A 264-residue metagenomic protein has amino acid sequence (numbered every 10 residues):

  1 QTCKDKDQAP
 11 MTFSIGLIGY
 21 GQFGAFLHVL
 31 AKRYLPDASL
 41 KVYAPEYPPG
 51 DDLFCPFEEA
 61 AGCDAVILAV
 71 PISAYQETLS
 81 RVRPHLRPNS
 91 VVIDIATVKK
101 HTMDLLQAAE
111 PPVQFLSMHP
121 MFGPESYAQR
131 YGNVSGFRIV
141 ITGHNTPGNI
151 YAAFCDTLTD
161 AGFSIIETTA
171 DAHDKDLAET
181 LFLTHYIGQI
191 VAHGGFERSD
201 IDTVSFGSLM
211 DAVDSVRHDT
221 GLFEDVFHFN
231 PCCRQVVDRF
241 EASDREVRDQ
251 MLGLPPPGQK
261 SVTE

Functional and structural regions predicted by a protein language model:
A9-F57: NAD(P)+-binding Rossmann beta1-loop-alpha1 motif at the extreme N-terminus of oxidoreductases
D37, R87-S90, P111-V113: A short helix->loop->beta-strand "cap" motif at the edges of active sites that frequently abuts
E58-L86, V91: Rossmann-like NAD(P)-binding element
L86-L105: ADP-ribose/adenylate-binding Rossmann-like module
V98, L106-S164: Rossmann-fold dinucleotide-binding core
S164-E264: An accessory alpha-helical subdomain
